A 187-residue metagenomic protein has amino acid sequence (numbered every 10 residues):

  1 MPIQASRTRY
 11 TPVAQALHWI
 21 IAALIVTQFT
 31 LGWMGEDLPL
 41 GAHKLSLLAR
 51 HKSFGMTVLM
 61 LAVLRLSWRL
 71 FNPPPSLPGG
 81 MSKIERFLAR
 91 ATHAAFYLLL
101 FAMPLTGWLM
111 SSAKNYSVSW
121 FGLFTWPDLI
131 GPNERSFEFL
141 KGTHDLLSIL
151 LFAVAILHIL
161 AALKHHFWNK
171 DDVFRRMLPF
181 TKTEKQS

Functional and structural regions predicted by a protein language model:
M1-S187: Membrane-embedded alpha-helical bundles that constitute the cytochrome b-like, heme-associated redox core of multi-pass
